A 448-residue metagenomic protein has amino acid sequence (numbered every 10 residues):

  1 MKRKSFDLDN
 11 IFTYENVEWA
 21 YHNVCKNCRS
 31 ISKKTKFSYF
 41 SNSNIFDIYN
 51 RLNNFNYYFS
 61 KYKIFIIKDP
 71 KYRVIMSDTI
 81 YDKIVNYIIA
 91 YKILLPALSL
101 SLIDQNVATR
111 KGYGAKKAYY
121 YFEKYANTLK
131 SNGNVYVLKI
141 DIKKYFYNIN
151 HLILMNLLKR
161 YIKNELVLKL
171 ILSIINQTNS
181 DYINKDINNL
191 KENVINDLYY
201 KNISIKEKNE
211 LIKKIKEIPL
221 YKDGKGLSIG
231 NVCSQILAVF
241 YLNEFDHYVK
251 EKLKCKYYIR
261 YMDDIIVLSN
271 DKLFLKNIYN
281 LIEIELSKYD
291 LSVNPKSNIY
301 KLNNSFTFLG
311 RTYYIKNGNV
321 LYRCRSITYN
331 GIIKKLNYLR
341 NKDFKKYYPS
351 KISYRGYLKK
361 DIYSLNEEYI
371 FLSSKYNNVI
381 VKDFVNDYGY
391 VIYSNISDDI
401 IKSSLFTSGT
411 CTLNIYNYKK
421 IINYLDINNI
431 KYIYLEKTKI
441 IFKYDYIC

Functional and structural regions predicted by a protein language model:
M1-F46: Non-catalytic, polymerase-adjacent accessory regions of viral genome-replication enzymes
R3-D7, K92-N150: Active-site-proximal segment of RNA-dependent polymerases
R51, K130-M262, I266-Y279: Conserved polymerase palm-domain catalytic core
K71-I103, Y221-E251: Conserved pre-motif C helix in the palm subdomain of viral-like polymerases
D78-T79, K83, Y87, K214-G224 (+4 more regions): Right-hand nucleic-acid polymerase module
K256-R260, V293, K301, I433-Y434: Short beta-strand
N270-L275, N414-K419, D445-Y446: Helix N-cap motif at beta-to-alpha junctions
I278-E285, Y424-L425: Short amphipathic alpha-helices in soluble, non-transmembrane regions that often serve as interface/regulatory elements
